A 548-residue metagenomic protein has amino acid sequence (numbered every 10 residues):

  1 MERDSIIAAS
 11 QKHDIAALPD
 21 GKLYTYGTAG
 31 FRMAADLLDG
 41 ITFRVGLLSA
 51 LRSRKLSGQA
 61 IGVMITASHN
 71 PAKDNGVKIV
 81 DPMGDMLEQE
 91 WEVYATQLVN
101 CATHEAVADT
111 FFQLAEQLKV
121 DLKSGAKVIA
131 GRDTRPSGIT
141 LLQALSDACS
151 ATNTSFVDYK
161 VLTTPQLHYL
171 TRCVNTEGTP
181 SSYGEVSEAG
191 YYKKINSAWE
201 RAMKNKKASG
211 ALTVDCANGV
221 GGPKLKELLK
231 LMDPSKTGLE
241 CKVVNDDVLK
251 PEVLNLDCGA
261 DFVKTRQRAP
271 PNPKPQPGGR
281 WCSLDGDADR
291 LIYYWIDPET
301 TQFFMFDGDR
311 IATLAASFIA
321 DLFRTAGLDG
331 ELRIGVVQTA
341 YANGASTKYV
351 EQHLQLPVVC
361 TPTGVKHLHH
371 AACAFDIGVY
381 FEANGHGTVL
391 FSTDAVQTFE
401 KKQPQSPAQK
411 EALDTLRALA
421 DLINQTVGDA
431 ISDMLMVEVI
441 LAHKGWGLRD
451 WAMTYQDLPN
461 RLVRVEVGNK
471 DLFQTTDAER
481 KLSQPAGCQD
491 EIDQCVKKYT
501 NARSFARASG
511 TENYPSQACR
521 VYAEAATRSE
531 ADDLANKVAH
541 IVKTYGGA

Functional and structural regions predicted by a protein language model:
R3-K12, T28-L48, P82, T96 (+3 more regions): Phosphate-binding chemistry for phosphorylated carbohydrates and sugar-nucleotides
H13-T25, N70, T140-L142: N-terminal glycine-rich anion-binding loops that anchor highly charged ligand groups
A50-Q59, A102-K127, W199-A208: Glycine-rich phosphate/diphosphate-binding loops that line cofactor/substrate pockets in enzymes
A60-V63, V467: General structural concept
A67-Q117, V174-E200: Flexible glycine-/small-residue-enriched beta->alpha junction loops that bind anionic phosphate/pyrophosphate groups
P82-M86, P298-T300, D471, E524-S529: A generic structural motif
T426, I440-A548: Catalytic-core signal marking the mid-to-C-terminal active-site face
